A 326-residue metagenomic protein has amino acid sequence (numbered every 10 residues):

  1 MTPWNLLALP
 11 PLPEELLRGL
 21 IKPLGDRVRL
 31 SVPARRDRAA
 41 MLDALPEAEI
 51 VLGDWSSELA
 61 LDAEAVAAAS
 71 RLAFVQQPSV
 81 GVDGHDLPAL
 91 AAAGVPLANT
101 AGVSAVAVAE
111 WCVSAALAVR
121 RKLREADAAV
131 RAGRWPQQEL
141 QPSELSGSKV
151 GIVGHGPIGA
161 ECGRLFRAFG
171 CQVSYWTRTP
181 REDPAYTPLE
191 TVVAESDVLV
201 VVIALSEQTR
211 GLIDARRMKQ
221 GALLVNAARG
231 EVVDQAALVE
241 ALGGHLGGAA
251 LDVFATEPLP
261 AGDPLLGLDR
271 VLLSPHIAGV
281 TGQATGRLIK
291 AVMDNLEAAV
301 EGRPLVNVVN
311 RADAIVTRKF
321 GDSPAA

Functional and structural regions predicted by a protein language model:
M1-L97, A194, G221: An N-terminal-biased, well-structured beta-alpha scaffold segment characteristic of Rossmann-like dinucleotide-binding
G25-L30, G94-V95, D183-L189, L268-V271: Active-site regions of enzymes building and remodeling cell-envelope glycoconjugates
V51-G53, Q77, V200-V201, N226 (+2 more regions): Redox-cofactor binding/interface segments in oxidoreductases and associated redox assembly factors
D54, P78-S79, P96-V103, T177 (+2 more regions): Short beta->alpha connector loops at strand-helix junctions that form conserved, small/polar/Pro-enriched
L59, R178-P264: Rossmann-like adenosine-cofactor binding region
A93-V95, T100-K149, E161-R164, A168 (+2 more regions): Phosphate-binding beta-alpha-beta segment of Rossmann-like dinucleotide-binding domains, i.e., the NAD(P)
L97, L223-A326: Rossmann-like dinucleotide-binding domain for NAD(H)/NADP(H)
H155-G156: Glycine-rich Rossmann-fold phosphate-binding loop(s) that bind the pyrophosphate of adenine dinucleotide cofactors
